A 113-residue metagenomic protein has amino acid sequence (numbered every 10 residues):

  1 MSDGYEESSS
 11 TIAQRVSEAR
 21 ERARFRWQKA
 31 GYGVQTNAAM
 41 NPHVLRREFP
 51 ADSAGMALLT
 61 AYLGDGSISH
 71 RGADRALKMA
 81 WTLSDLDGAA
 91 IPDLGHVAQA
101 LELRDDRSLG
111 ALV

Functional and structural regions predicted by a protein language model:
M1-V113: Basic, amphipathic alpha-helical bundle interface domains used for macromolecular binding and assembly
